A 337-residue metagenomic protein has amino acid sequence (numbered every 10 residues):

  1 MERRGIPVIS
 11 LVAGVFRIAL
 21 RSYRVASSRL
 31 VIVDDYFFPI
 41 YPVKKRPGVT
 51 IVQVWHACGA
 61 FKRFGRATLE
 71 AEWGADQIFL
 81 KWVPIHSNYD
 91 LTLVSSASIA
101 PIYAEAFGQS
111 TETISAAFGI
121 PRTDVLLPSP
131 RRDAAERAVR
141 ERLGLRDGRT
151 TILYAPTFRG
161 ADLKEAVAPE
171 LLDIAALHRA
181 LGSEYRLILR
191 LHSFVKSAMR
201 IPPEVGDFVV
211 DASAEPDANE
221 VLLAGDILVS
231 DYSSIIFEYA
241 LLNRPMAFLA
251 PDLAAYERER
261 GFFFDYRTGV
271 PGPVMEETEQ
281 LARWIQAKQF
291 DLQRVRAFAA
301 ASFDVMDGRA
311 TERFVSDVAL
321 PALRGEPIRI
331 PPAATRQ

Functional and structural regions predicted by a protein language model:
P7-A75: Extended catalytic core of nucleotide-activated donor transferases of GT-like folds
V15-S28, S193-F237: Donor nucleotide-activated moiety binding/catalytic core segment of transferases that use nucleotide-activated donors
V31-F37, P42-K44, V49-W55, A60 (+1 more regions): A donor-sugar binding/catalytic signature common to diverse glycosyltransferases and related nucleotide-sugar
V31-I32, D90-S96, I188, L228-V229: A short beta-strand/loop micro-motif in the catalytic core of glycosyltransferases that engages the nucleotide-sugar
F61-K62, A67-L69, G74-K164, R294-R296 (+1 more regions): A nucleotide-sugar donor-handling region in carbohydrate enzymes
S115, I120-I201, M275, M306 (+2 more regions): Conserved catalytic-core segment of nucleotide-activated headgroup transferases in glycan assembly
R131, T278-Q337: C-terminal amphipathic helix plus adjacent low-complexity, charged tail appended to glycosyltransferase catalytic
P202-E204, S234-F303: Catalytic binding pocket for nucleotide-activated donors in carbohydrate/polymer assembly enzymes
